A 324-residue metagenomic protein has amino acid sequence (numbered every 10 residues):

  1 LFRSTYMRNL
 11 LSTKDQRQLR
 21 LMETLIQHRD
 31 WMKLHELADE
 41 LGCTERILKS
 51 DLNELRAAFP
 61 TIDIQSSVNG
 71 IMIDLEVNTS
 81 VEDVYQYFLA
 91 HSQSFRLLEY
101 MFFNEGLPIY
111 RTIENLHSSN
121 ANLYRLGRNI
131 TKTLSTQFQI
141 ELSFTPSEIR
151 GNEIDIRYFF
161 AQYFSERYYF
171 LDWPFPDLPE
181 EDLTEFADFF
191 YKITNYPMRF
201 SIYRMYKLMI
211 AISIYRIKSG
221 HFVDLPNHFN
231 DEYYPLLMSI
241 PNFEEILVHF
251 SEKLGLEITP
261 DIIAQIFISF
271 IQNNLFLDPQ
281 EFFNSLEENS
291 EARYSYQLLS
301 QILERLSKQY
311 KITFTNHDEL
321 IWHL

Functional and structural regions predicted by a protein language model:
Y6-E54, A58-L324: A cross-family "folded-core" feature that marks the main globular domain of proteins
